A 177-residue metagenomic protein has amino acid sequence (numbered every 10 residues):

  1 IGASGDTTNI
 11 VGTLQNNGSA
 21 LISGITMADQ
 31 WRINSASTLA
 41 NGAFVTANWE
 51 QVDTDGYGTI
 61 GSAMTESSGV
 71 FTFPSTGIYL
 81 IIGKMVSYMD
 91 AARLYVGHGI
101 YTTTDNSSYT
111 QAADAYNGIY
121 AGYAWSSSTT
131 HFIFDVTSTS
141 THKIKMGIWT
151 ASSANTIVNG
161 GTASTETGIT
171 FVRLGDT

Functional and structural regions predicted by a protein language model:
I1-T26, T177: Low-complexity, small-hydrophobic/phenylalanine-enriched stretches that adopt extended beta/coil conformations used
I22-T177: Extracellular jelly-roll beta-sandwich "head" domains, especially the C-terminal globular C1q domain
